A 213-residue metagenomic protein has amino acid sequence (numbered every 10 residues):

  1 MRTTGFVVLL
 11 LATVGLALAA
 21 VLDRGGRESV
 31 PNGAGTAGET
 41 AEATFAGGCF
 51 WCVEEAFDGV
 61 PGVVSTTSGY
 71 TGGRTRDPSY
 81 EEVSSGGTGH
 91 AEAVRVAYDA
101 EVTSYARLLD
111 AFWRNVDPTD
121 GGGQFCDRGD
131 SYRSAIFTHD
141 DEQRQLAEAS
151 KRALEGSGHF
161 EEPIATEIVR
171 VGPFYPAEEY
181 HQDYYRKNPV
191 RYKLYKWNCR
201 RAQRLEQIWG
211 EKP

Functional and structural regions predicted by a protein language model:
R2-P213: Flexible coil/turn and secondary-structure edge motifs
